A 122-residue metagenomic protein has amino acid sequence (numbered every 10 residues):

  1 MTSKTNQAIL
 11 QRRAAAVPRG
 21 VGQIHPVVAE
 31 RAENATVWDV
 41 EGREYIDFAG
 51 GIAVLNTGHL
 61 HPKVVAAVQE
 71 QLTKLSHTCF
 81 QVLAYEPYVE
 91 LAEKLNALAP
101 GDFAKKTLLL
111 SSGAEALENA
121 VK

Functional and structural regions predicted by a protein language model:
M1-E33, L83, Y88: Active-site-adjacent loop/helix segments that line or gate small-molecule/cofactor pockets in enzymes
S3, E44-K122: Glycine-rich loop-to-alpha-helix module at the N-terminal edge of alpha/beta enzyme cores
A8-I9, D39-V40, A66: Short, flexible segments with low predicted structural confidence
V27-A49: Active-site and channel-lining beta-strand-loop segments that bind or position nucleotide-derived/phosphorylated
